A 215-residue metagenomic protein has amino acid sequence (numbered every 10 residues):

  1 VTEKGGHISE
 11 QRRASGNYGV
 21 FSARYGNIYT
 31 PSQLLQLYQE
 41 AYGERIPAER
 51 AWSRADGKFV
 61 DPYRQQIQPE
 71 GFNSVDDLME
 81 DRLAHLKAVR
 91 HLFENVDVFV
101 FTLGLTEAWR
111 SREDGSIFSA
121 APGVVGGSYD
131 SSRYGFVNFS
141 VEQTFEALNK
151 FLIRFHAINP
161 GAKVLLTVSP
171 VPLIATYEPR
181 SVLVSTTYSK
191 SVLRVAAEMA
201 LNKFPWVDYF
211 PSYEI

Functional and structural regions predicted by a protein language model:
V1-I215: Extracellular glycan-modifying ectodomains
